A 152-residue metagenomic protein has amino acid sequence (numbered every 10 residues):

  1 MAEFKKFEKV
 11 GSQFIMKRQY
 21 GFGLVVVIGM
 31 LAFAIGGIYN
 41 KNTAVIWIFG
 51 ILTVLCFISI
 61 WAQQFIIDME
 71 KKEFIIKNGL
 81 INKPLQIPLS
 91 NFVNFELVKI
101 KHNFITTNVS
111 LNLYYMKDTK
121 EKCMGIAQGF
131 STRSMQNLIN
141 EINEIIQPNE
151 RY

Functional and structural regions predicted by a protein language model:
M1-I38, K120: N-terminal membrane-targeting/pre-transmembrane regions
K9, I67-M69, L97: Generic beta-strand structural signal
S12-K17, F65-I67, N108-Y115: Short, structured motif recognition centered on aromatic/hydrophobic residues
I35, I51, L55-I58: Membrane-embedded alpha-helical segments of small multi-pass membrane proteins
I38-L52: Hydrophobic alpha-helical transmembrane segments
L55-P88: Conserved beta-hairpin
I76-N137: Non-transmembrane, membrane-adjacent beta-strand/coil modules in membrane-associated proteins and peripheral
E144-Y152: Cytosol-/stroma-facing membrane-proximal "stalk/adaptor" domains immediately downstream of transmembrane anchors
